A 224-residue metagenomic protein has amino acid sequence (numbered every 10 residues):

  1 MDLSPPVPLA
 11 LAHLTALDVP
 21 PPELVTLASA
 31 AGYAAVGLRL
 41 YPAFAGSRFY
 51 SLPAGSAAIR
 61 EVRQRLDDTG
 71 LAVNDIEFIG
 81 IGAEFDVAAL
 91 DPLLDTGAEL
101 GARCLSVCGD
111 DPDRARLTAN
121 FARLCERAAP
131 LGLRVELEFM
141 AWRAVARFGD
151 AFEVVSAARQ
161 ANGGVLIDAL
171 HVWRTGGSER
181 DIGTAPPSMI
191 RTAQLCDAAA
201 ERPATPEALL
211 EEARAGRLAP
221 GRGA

Functional and structural regions predicted by a protein language model:
D2-A10, T69-F78, E207: N-terminal small/glycine-rich loop or linker at the start of catalytic domains across soluble metabolic enzymes
P5-L11, R123-R222: Acidic/histidine-rich catalytic cores of soluble enzymes
V7-P20, I76-V87, G109-R114, A219: Active-site mouth loops of central-metabolism enzymes
L17-A28, I59-V62, E84-T96, L117 (+1 more regions): Short, acidic/polar
P22-P42, L100-G101: Catalytic domains of carbohydrate-active enzymes, especially glycoside hydrolases
A34, A72, R103, S188-R191: Short acidic/polar active-site loop segments enriched in Thr and Asp
G37-R63: Glycine-rich, proline-tolerant flexible connector loops at the mouths of alpha/beta enzymes
R65-A72, G80-V165, R174: Active-site acidic/histidine proton-transfer and metal-coordination neighborhood in alpha/beta enzyme cores
